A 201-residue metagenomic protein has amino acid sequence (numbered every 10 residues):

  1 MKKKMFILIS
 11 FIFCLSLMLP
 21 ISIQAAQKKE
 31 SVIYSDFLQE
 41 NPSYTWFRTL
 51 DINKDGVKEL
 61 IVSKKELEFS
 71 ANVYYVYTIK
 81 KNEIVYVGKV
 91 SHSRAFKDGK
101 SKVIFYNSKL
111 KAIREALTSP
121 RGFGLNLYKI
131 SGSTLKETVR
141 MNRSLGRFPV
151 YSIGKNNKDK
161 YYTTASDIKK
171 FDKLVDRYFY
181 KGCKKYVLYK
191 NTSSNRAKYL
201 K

Functional and structural regions predicted by a protein language model:
I9-M18: Bacterial N-terminal signal peptides
F11, N107-K201: Acidic, small-residue rich beta-repeat scaffolds with periodic aromatic anchors
L17-K29: Sec-dependent signal peptide cleavage junction
A26-S43, E83-G99, T192, K198-K201: Blade-edge motifs of beta-propeller repeat domains
S43-I52, K97-A112: Beta-propeller blade termini
K54-K64, N107-E115: Acidic/hydrophobic-patterned starts of short beta strands in beta-sheet-rich repeat architectures
A71-G88, L125-S133: Beta-propeller blade repeat segments, especially FG-GAP/WD-type strand-to-loop junctions in 6- to 7-bladed propeller
R94-I104, G146-Y151: Repeated scaffold domains used in trafficking and secretory/extracellular systems, primarily beta-propellers
